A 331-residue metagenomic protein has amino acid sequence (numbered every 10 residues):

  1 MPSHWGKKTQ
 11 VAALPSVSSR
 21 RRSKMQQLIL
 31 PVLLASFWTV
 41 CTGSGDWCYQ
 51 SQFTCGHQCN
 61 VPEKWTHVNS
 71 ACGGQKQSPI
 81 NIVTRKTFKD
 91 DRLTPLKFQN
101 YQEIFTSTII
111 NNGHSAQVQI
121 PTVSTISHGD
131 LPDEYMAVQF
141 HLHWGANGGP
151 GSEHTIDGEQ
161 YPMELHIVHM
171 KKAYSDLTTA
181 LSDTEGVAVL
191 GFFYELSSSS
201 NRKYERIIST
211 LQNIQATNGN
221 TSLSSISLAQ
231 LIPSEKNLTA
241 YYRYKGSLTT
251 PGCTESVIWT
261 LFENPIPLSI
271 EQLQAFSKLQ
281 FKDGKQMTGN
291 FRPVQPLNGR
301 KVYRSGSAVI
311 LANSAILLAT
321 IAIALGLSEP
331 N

Functional and structural regions predicted by a protein language model:
P2-N331: Alpha-carbonic anhydrase
